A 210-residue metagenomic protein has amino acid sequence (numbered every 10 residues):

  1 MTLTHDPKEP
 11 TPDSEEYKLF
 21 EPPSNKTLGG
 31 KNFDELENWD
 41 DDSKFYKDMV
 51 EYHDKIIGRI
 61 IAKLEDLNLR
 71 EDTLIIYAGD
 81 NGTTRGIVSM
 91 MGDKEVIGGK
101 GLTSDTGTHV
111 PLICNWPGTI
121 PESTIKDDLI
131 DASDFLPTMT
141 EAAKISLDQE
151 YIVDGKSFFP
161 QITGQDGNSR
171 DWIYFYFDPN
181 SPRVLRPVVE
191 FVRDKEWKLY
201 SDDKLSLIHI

Functional and structural regions predicted by a protein language model:
M1-L136, T140-V153, V189, W197-D202: Active-site-proximal cap/lid insertion segments
A143, I162-T163: A broad structural signal for alpha-helix termini and local helix breaks/kinks
F158: Charged (Asp/Glu and Lys/Arg) segments that form or flank catalytic channels of large polymer- and nucleotide-handling
I162, P179-S181: Segments of small-molecule ligand-sensing domains
D166-S169: Basic phosphate/pyrophosphate-binding loop/patch that engages nucleotide-derived ligands
D171-F175: WW-domain-binding short linear motifs
L185-P187, D194: Short beta-strand-initiation
I208-I210: Conserved small/polar residues in nucleotide/adenosyl-binding loops
